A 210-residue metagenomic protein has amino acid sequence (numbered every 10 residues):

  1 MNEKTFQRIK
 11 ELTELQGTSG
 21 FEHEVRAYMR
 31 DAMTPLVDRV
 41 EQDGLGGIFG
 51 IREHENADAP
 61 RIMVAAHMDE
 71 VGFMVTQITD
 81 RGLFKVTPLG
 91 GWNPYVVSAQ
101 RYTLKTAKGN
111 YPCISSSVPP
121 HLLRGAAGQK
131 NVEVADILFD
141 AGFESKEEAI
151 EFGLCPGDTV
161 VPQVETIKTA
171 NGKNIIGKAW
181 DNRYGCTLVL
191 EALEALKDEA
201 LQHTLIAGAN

Functional and structural regions predicted by a protein language model:
M1-N210: N-terminal hydrophobic/helix-forming segments and targeting peptides
